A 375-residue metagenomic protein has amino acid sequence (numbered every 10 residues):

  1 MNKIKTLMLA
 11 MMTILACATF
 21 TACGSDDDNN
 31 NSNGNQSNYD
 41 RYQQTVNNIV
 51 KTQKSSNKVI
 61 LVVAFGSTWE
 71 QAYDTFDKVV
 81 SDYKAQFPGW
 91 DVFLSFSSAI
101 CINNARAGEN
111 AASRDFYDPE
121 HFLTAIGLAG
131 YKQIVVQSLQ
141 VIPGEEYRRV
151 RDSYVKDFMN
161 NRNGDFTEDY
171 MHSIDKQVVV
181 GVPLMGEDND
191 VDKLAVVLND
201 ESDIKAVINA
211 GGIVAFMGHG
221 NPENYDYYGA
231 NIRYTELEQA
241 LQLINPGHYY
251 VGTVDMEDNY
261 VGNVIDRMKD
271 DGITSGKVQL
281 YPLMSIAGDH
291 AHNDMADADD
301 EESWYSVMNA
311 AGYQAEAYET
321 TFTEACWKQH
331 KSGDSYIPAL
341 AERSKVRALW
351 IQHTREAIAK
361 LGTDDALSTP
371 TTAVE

Functional and structural regions predicted by a protein language model:
M1-L9: Bacterial N-terminal signal peptides that target proteins for export
A18-A22: C-terminal motif of bacterial Sec signal peptides marking the signal peptidase cleavage site
G24-E375: Extended amphipathic ligand-handling, pore-lining, and cofactor/metal-binding catalytic surfaces
